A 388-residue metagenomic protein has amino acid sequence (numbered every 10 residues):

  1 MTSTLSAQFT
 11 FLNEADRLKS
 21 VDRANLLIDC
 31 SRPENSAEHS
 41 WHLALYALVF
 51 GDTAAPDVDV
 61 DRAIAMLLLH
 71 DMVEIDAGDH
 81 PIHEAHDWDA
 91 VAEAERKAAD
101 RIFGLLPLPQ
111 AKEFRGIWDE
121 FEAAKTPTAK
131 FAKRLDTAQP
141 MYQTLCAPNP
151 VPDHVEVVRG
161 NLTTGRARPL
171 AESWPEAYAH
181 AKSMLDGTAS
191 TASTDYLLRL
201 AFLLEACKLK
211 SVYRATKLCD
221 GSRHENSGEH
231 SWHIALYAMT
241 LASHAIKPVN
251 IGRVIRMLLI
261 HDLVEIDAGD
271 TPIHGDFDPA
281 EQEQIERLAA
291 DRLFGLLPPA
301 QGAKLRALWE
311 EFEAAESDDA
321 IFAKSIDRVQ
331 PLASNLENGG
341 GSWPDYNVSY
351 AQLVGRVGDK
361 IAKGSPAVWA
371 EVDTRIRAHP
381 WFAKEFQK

Functional and structural regions predicted by a protein language model:
M1-K388: Alpha-helical, largely C-terminal catalytic domains that coordinate divalent metal ions via clustered Asp/Glu/His
